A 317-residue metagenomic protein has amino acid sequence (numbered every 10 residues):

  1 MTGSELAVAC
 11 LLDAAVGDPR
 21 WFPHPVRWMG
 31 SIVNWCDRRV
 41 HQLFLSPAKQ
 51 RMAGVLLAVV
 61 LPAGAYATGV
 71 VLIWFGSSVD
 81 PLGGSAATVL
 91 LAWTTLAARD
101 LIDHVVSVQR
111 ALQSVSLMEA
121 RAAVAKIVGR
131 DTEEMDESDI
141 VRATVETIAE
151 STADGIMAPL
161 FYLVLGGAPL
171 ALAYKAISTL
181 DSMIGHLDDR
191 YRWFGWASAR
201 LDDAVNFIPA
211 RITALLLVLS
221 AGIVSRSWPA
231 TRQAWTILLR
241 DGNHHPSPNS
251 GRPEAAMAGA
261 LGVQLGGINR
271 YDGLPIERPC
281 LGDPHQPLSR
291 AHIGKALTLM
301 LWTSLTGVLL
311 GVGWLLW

Functional and structural regions predicted by a protein language model:
M1-A173, I177, G185-W317: Hydrophobic alpha-helical transmembrane segments
S182: RNA/tRNA-interacting regions in translation and RNA-turnover enzymes
